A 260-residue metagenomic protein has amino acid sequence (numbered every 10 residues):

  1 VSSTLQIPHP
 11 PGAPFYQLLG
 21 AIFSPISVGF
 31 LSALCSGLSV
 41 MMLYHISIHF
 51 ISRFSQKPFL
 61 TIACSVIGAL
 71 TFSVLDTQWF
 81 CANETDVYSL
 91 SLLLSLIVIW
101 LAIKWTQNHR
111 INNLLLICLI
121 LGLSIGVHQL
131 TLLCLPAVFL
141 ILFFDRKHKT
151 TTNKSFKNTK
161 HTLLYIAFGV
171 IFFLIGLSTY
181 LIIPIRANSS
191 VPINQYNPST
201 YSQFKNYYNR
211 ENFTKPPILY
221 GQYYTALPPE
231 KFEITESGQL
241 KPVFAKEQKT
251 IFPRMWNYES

Functional and structural regions predicted by a protein language model:
V1, Y165-F168, F172-S260: Aromatic-rich transmembrane-lumenal/periplasmic boundary elements in polytopic membrane proteins
S2-F30, L34: Short hydrophobic/aromatic helix or loop-helix immediately within or flanking a transmembrane segment in polytopic
L5, P25-G29, P58, S65-L92 (+2 more regions): Aromatic- and kink-enriched transmembrane "portal" helix at the membrane-lumen/periplasm boundary that abuts
H9, A13, T77, L119-I141: Transmembrane helices and adjacent periplasmic/lumenal helix-loop junctions of polyprenol-phosphate-dependent
F30-S55, L96-L101: Transmembrane-helix motifs of polytopic, lipid-linked glycan transferases
L43-V74, N112: Transmembrane-helix signature of polytopic, membrane-embedded enzymes that assemble or transfer cell-envelope glycans
I51, S55-F59, V98-L114, L142-H148: Membrane-interface transmembrane helices that cradle and orient dolichyl/undecaprenyl
Q107, C134-I171: Perimembrane helix-loop-helix junctions
